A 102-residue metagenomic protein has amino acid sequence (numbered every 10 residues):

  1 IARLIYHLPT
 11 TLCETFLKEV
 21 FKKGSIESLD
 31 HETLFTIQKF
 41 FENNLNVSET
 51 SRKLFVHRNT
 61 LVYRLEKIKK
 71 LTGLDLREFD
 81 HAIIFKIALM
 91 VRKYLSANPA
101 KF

Functional and structural regions predicted by a protein language model:
I1-F102: Cytosolic nucleotide-utilizing catalytic cores of signal-transduction proteins
